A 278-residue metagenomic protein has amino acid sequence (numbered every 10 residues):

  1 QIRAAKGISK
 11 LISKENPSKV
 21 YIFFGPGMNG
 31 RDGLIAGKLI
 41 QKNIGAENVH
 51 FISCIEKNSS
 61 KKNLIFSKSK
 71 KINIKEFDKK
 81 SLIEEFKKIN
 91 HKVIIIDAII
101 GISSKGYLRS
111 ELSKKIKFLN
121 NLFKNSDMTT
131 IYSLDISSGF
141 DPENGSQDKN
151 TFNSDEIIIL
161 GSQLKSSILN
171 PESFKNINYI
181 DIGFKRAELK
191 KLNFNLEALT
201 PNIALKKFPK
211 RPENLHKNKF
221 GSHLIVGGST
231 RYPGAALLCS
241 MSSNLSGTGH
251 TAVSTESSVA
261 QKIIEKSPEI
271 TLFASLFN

Functional and structural regions predicted by a protein language model:
Q1-E56, E156, S167-N278: Small-residue (G/A/S/T)-rich helix-start motifs and N-terminal tracts that mark the onset
K6-G101, Y107-L134: Nucleotide and nucleotide-moiety/phosphate-recognizing core
N58, G106, D148, G227-T230: Short N-terminal micro-motifs specific to bacterial/archaeal maturation and metal-cluster initiation sites
S67-K70, D148-F152, P268-F273: Short, hinge-like loop/turn segments at secondary-structure boundaries
I74-K80, G139-P142, A204-P209: Short gly/ser/thr-rich secondary-structure transition/capping motifs
I99-F194: Internal gly/pro-rich beta-alpha loop/helix module that stabilizes soluble enzyme cofactors or their anionic handles
